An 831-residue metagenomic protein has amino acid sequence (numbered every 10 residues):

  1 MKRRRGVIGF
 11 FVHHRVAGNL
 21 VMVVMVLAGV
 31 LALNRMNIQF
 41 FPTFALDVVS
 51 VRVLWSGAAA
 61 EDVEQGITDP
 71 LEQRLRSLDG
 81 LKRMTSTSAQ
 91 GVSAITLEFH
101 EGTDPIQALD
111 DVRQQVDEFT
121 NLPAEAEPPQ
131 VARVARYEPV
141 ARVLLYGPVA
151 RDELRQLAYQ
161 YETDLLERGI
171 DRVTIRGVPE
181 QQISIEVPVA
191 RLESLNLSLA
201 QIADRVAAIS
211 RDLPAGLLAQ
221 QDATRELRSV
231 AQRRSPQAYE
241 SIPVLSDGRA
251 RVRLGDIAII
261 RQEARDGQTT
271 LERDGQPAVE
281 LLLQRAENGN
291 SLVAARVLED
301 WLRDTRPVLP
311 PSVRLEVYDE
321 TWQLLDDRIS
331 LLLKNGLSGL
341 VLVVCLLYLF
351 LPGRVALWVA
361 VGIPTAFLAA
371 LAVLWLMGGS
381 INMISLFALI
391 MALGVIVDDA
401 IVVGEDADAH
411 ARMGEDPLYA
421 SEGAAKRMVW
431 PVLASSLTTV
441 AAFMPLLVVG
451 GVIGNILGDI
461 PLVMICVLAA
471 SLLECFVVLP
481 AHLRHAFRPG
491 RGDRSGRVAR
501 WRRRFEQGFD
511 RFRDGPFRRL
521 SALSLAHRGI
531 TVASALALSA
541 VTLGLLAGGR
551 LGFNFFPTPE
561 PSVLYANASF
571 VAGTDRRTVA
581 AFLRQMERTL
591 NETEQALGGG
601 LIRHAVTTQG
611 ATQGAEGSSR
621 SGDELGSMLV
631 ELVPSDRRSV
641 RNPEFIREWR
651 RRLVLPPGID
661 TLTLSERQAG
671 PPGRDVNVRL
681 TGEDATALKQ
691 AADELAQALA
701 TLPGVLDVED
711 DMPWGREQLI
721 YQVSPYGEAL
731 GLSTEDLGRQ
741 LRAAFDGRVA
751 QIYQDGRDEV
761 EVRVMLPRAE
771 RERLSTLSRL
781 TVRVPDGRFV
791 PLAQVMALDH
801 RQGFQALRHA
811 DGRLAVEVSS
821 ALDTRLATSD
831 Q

Functional and structural regions predicted by a protein language model:
K2, N19, V26-R35, G66-R83 (+12 more regions): Surface-exposed amphipathic alpha-helical segments in non-transmembrane regions that serve as interaction surfaces
K2-I38, K426-M428, A499-N554: Signature of alpha-helical transmembrane segments and their immediate interfacial
V23-A58, D117-E125, G379, L447-I456 (+2 more regions): Transmembrane helices with small-residue packing motifs
G29-N34, Q39, V341-G404, D408 (+2 more regions): Hydrophobic transmembrane alpha-helices and their membrane-interface caps in long multi-pass transport proteins
T174-V178, E186, D256-A258, T270-V344 (+5 more regions): Juxtamembrane "pre-transmembrane" interface segments
G289, I390-E415, V432, E474-V478: Short helical (or helix-break) motifs at transmembrane helix termini and adjacent helical loops in multi-pass membrane
Y318, L325, I329, G404 (+2 more regions): Helix-loop junctions and hydrophobic alpha-helical segments within the transmembrane domains of large membrane
C345-F350, A369-I384, L433-R484, G544: Hydrophobic, glycine/alanine-rich multi-pass transmembrane helices and their short helix-loop junctions in large
